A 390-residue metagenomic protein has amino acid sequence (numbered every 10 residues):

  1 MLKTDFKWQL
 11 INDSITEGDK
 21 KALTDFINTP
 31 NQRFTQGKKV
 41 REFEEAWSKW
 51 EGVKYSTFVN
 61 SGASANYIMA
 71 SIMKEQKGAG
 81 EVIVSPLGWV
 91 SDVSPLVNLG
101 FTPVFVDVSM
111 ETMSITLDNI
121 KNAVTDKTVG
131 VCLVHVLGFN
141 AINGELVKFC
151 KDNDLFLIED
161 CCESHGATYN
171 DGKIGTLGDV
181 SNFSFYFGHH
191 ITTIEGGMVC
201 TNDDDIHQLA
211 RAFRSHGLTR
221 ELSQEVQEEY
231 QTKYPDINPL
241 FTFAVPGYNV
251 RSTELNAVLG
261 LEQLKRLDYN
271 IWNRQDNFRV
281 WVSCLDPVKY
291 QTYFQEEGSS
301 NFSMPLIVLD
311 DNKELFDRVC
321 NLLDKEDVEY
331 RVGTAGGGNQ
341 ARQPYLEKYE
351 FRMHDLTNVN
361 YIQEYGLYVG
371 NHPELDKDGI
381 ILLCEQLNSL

Functional and structural regions predicted by a protein language model:
M1-R33, T242-A244, G370: N-terminal "arm"/small-domain region of PLP-dependent enzymes with the aminotransferase-like
N12-D13, K38-A46, V53-T57, D107 (+6 more regions): PLP-dependent aminotransferase class I/II
Q32-F34, K38-E81, P95-V97, F105-D107: Phosphate-binding glycine-rich loop
Y67, S71-E75, K148, F187 (+2 more regions): Short, well-ordered alpha-helices that flank and scaffold nucleotide-derived cofactor binding pockets
K74-C161, T168: PLP-dependent aminotransferase-like
I83, V104, L157-I158, N182 (+2 more regions): Structural detector of well-ordered beta-strand residues that form the stable sheet scaffold of enzyme domains
E159-T193, M198, Q208, P239-T242: Conserved active-site segment immediately N-terminal to the catalytic lysine that forms the internal aldimine
